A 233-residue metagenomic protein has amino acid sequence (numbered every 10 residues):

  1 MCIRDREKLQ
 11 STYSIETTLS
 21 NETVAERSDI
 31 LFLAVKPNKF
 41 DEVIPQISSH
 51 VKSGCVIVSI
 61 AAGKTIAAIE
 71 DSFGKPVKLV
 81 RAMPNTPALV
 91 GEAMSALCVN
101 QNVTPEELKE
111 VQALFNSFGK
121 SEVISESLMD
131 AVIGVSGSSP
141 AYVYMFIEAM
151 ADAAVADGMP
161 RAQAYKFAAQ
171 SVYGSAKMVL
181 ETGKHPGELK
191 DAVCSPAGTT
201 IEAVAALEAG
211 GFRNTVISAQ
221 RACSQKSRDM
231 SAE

Functional and structural regions predicted by a protein language model:
M1-I3: Short, small-residue-biased leader/transition segments that mark boundaries at the very start of proteins
D5-I15: Short, conserved SAM-binding/catalytic segment of Class I S-adenosyl-L-methionine-dependent methyltransferases
R6, V24, P160-A168, L189 (+1 more regions): Small-residue helix-packing motif on alpha-helices
T12, A68-K78, M94-A131, Y144-E181: Internal alpha-helical scaffold of NAD(P)-dependent oxidoreductase catalytic cores
T12-Y13, S20-L97, Q101: Rossmann-like NAD(P)(H) cofactor-binding subdomain of soluble oxidoreductases
L79-V80, M129-G134, P186-D191: Short pre-catalytic strand/loop immediately N-terminal to key active-site residues, enriched for Gly-Thr
S139: Aromatic-residue-lined binding/catalytic grooves and analogous aromatic/hydrophobic interfacial grooves in multimeric
A169-E233: NAD(P)-dependent Rossmann-like dehydrogenase/reductase catalytic/cofactor-binding core
